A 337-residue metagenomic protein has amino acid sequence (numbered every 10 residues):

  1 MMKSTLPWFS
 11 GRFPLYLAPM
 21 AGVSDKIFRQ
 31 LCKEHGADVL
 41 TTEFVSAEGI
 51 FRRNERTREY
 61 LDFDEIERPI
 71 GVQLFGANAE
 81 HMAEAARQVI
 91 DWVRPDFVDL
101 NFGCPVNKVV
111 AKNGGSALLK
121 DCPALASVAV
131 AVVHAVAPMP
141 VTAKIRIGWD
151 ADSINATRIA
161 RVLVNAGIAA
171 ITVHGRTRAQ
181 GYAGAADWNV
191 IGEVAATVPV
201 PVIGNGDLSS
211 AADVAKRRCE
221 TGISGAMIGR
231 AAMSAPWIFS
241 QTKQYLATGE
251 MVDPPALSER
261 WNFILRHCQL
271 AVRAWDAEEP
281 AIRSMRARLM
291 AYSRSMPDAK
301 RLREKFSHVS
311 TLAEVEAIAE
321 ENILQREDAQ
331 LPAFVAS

Functional and structural regions predicted by a protein language model:
M1-G11, M20-D96: Glycine-rich, positively charged N-terminal anion/phosphate-binding segment
M1-Y16, A21, K26-I27, P140 (+5 more regions): Alpha/beta catalytic cores of nucleotide-metabolism and tRNA/nucleoside-modifying enzymes
M20-G22, V45-A47, F75-A77, G103-P105 (+4 more regions): Active-site beta-loop-alpha junctions enriched in small/polar residues
E34, A83-G114, L118, C122-V200: Alpha/beta enzyme core
T41, G71-Q73, D99, T142 (+2 more regions): Conserved beta-strand positions in the central sheet of alpha/beta enzyme cores
R53-N54, D121-C122, A235: Short, solvent-exposed helix-helix connector turns and helix-capping sites enriched in acidic/polar residues
